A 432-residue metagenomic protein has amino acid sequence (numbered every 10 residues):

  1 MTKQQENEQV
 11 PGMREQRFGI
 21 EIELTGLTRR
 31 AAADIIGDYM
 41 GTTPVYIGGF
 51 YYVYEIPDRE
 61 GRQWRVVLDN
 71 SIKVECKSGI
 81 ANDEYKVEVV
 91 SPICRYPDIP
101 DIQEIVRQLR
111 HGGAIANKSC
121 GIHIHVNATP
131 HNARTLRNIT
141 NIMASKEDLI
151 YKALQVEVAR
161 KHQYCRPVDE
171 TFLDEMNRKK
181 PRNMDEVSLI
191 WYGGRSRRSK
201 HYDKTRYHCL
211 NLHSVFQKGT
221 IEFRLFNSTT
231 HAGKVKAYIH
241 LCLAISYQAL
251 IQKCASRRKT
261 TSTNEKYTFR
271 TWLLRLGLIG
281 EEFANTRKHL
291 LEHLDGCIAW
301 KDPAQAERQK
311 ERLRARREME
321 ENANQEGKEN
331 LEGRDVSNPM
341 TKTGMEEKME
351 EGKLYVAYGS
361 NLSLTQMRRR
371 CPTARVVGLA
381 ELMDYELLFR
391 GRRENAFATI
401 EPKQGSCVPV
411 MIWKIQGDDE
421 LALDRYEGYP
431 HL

Functional and structural regions predicted by a protein language model:
T2-I115, T129-E346: C-terminal accessory/tail domains of diverse enzymes
E15-R17, N117, S360, A380: Short, surface-exposed loop/turn motifs at beta-strand boundaries within globular domains
A33, G121-I122, T220, R270 (+2 more regions): A generic alpha-helix preference that emphasizes hydrophobic side chains
D69-S71, P92-C94, N127-T129, I412-D418 (+1 more regions): Beta-hairpin (beta-strand-turn-beta-strand) motif
K118-I122, V126: Short, conserved phosphate-binding/catalytic loop or strand-edge motifs used in phosphoryl-/nucleotidyl-transfer
S119, Q217, E350-G352: Short, well-ordered loop/turn elements at secondary-structure boundaries
G344-L432: Glycine-aromatic micro-motifs
